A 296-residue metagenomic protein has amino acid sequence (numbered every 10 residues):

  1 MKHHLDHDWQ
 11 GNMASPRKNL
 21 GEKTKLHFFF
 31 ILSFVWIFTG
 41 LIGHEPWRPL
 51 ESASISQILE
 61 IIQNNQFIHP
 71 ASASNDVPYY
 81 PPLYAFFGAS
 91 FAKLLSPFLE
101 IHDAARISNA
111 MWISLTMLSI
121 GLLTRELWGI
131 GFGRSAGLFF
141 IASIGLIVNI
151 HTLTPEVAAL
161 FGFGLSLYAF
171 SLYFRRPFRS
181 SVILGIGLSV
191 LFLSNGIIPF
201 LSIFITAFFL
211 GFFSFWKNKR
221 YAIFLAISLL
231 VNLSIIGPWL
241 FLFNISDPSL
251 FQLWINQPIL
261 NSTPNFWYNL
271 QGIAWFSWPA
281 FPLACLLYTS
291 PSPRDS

Functional and structural regions predicted by a protein language model:
G21-S52, L59, L230-F243: Transmembrane signal-anchor helices characteristic of membrane glycosylation enzymes that use polyprenol
E22-L32, L115, I120-A142: Transmembrane-helix signature of polytopic, membrane-embedded enzymes that assemble or transfer cell-envelope glycans
V35-F38, S54-Y79, L83, S90-K93: Extracytosolic helix-loop segments that constitute the early lumenal/periplasmic catalytic or substrate-binding loops
S54-E60, I186, S194, P199-S290: Transmembrane-lumen/periplasm boundary regions of multi-pass, lipid-linked membrane glycan transferases
F87-I107: Juxtamembrane segments of multi-pass membrane glycosylation machinery that transfer sugars from lipid-linked donors
R106, G145-A159: Short acidic/glycine- and proline-prone juxtamembrane loop motifs at membrane-interface regions of multi-pass membrane
I107-L127, L165, Y288: Transmembrane-helix motifs of polytopic, lipid-linked glycan transferases
R125-G131, S166-I183, V190-L191: Membrane-interface transmembrane helices that cradle and orient dolichyl/undecaprenyl
